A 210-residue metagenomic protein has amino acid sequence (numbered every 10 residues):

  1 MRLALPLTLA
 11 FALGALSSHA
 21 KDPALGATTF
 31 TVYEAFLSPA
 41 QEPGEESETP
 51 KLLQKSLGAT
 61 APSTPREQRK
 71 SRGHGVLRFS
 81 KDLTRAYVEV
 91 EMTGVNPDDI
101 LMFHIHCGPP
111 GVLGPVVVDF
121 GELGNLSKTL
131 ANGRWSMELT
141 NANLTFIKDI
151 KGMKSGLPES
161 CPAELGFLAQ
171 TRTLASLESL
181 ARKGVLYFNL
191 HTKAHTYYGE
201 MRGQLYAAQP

Functional and structural regions predicted by a protein language model:
M1-S17: Fungal secretory targeting signals
S18-P210: N-terminal leader/targeting pre-sequences
